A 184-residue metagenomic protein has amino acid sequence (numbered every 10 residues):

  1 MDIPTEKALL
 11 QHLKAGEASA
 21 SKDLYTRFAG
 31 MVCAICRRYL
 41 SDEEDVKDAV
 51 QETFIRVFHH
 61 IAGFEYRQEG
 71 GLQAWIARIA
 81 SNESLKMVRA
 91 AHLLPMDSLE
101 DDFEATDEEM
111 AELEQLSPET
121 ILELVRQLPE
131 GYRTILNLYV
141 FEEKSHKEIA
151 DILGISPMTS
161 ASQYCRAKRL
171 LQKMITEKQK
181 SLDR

Functional and structural regions predicted by a protein language model:
M1-M31, P118, K147-E148, I152 (+3 more regions): N-terminal module of bacterial RNA polymerase sigma factors
P4, A15, H92, T106-N137 (+1 more regions): Amphipathic alpha-helical segment used for protein-protein interaction
K14-A15, R38, F54-E69, A91: Sigma70-family region 2
K14-K22, C33-E52, P157, Q179-R184: Short, charged helix-capping/linker segments at alpha-helix termini
R27-G30, R38-Y39, N137-K144: Short helix-capping/turn signature of helix-turn-helix
A34, D48-I55, G70-N82: Structural recognition of an alpha-helix C-terminal capping motif at a helix-to-coil junction
G63, A77-D97, E114: Arg/Lys-rich amphipathic alpha helix in sigma70-family domain 2
L85, Y132, F141, A150-E177: DNA-recognition helix of helix-turn-helix
